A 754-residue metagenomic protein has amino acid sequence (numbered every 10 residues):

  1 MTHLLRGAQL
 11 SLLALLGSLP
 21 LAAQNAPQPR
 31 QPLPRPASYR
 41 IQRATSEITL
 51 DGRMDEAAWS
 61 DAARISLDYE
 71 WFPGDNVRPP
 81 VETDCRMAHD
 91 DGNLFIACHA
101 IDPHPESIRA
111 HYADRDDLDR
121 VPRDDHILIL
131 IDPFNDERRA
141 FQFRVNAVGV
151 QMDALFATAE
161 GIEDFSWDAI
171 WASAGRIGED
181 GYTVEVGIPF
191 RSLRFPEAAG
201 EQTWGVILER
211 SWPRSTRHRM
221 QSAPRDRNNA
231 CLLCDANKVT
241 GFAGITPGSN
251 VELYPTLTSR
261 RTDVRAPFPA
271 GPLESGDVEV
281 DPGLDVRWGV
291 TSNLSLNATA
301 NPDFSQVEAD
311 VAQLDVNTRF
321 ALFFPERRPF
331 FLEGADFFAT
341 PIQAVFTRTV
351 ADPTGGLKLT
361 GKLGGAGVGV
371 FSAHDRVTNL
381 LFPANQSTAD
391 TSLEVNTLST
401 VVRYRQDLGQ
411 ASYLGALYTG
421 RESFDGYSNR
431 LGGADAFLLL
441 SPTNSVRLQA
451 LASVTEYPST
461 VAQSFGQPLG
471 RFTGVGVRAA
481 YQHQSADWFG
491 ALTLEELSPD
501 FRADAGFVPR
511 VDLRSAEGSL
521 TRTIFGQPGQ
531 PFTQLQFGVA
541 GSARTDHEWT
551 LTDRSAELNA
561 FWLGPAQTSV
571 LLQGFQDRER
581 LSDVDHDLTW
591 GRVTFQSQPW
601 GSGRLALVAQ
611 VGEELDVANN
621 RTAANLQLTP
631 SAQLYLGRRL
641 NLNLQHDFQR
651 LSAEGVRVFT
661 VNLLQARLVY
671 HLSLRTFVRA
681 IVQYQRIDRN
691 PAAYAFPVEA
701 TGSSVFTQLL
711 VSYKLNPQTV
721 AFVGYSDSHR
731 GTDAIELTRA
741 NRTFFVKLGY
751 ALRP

Functional and structural regions predicted by a protein language model:
M1-R6: N-terminal secretory signal peptides that target proteins for export/translocation
G7-P20: Bacterial N-terminal signal peptides
A23-D407, G415, G426: Structural preference for beta-rich elements and adjacent junctions enriched in aromatics
G92-L94, R139, Y182, G200-W204 (+15 more regions): Outer-envelope beta-barrel architecture signal
P189-A199, A230-T246, V290-L294, L363-G365 (+11 more regions): Outer-membrane beta-barrel proteins
R225-T246, T378-G432, L438, P565-L628 (+1 more regions): Outer-membrane beta-barrel transmembrane domain signature of Gram-negative proteins, especially the mid-to-C-terminal
T246-L296, S399-Q463, G529, G538 (+5 more regions): Surface-exposed extracellular loop regions of Gram-negative outer-membrane beta-barrel proteins
D352, L451-P754: Exposed, low-structure sequence patches enriched in small/polar residues
